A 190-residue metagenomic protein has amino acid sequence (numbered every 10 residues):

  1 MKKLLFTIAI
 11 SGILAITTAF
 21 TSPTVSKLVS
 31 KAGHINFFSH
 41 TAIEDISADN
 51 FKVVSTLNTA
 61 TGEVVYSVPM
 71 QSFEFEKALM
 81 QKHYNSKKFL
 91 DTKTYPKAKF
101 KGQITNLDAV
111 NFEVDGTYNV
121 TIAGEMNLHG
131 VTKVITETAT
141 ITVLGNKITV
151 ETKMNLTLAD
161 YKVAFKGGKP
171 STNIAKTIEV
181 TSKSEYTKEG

Functional and structural regions predicted by a protein language model:
M1-L5: Positively charged n-region of N-terminal signal peptides that target proteins for export
F6-T7, N85: Short amphipathic alpha-helical "recognition" segments used for binding
I8-T17: Bacterial N-terminal signal peptides
F20-G190: Low-complexity, acidic/polar, glycine-enriched regions of mature
